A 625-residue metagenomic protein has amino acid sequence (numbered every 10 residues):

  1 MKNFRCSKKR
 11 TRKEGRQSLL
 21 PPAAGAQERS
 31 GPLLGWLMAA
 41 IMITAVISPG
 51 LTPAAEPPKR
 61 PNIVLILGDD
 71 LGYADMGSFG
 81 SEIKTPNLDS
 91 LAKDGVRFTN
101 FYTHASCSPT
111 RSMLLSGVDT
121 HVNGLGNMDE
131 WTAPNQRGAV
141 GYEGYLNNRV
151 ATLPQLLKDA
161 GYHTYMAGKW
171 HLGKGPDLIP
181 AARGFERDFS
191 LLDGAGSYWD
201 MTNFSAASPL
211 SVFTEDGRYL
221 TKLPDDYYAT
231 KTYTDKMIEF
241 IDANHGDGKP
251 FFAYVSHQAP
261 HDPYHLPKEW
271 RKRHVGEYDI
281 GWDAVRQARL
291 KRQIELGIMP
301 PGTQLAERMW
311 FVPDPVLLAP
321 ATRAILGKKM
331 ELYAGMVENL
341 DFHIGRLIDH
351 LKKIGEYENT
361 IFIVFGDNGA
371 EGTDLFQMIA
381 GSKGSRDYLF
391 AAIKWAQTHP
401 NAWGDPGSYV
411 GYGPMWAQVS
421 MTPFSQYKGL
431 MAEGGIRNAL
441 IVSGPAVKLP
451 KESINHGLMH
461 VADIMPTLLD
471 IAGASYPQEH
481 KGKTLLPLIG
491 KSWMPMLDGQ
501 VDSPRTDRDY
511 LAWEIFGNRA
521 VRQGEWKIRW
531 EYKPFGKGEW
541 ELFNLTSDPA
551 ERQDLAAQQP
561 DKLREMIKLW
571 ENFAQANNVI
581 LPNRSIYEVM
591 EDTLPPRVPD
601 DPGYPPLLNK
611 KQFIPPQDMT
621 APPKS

Functional and structural regions predicted by a protein language model:
M1-S30: N-terminal secretory signal peptides that target proteins for export/translocation
K8, L19, G31, P49 (+2 more regions): Compositionally biased regions
K13, A45-P49, A54: Serine/threonine-rich, low-complexity intrinsically disordered segments
G35-S48: Bacterial N-terminal signal peptides
L37, L51-W540, P549-K568, P582 (+1 more regions): Formylglycine-dependent sulfatase
D349, Q575-N578: Charged/polar positions within long, soluble alpha-helices
L545-T546: Extracellular low-complexity, Gly/Ser/Thr-rich intrinsically disordered linkers and protease-sensitive activation/hinge
